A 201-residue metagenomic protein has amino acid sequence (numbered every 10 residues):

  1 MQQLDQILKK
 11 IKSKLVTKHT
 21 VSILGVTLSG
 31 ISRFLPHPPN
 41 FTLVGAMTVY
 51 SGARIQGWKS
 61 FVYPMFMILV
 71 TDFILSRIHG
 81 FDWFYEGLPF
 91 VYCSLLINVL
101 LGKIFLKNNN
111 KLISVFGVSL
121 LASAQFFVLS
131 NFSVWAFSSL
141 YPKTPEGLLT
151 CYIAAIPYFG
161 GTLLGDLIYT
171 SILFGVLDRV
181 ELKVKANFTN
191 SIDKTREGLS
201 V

Functional and structural regions predicted by a protein language model:
M1-V16, E181-V201: Membrane-interfacial, low-structure loops and terminal tails that flank and connect transmembrane helices in multi-pass
Q2-R54, K59-V62: Hydrophobic transmembrane alpha-helices
H19-L24, F61-V62, P89-C93, F116-L120 (+2 more regions): Hydrophobic alpha-helical transmembrane segments
T27-G30, M47-Y50, M65-L69, F116 (+3 more regions): Residue-level signature of the transmembrane alpha-helical core of multi-pass small-molecule transporters
G30-T42, F66-L101: Interfacial aromatic-anchored transmembrane helix boundaries in multi-pass membrane proteins
I31, S51-G57, I97-N109, V176-V184: Structural signal for the C-terminal ends of transmembrane alpha-helices and the immediately following loop
F81-F127: Short helix-perturbing small/polar motifs within transmembrane alpha-helices
N109-T189, D193: Membrane-embedded alpha-helical hairpins and interfacial helices in multi-pass inner-membrane proteins
